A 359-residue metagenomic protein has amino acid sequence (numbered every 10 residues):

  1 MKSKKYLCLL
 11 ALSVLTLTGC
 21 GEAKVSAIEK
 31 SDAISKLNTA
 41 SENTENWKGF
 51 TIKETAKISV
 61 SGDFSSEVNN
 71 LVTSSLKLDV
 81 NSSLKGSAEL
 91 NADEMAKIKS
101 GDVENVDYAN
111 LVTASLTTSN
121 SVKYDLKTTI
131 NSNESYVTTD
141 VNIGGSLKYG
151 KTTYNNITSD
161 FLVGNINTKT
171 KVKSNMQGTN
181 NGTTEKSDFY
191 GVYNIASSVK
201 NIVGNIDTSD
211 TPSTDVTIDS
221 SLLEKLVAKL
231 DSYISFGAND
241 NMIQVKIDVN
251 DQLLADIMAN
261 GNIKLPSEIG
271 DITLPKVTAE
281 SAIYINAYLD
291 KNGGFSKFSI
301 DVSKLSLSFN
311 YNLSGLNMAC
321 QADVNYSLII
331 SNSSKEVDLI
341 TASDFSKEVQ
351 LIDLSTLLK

Functional and structural regions predicted by a protein language model:
M1-L7: Bacterial N-terminal signal peptides that target proteins for export
C8-L9, I330: Charge-dense, intrinsically disordered terminal/linker segments
L9-L10, G178: Intrinsically disordered, low-complexity segments enriched in polar/charged small residues
T16-G19: C-terminal motif of bacterial Sec signal peptides marking the signal peptidase cleavage site
G21-K359: Subset-of-secretome marker
